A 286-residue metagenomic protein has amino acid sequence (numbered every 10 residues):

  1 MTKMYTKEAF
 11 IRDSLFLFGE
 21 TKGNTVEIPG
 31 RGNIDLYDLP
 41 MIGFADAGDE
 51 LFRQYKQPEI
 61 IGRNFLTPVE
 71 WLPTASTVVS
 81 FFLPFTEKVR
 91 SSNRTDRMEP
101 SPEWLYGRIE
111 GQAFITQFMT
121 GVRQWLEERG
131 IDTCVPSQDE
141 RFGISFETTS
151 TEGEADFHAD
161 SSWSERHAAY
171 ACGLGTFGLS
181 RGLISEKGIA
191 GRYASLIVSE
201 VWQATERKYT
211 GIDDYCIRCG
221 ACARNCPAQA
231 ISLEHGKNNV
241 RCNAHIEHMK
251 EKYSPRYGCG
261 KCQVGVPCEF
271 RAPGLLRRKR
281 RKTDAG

Functional and structural regions predicted by a protein language model:
M1-G107: Non-catalytic, usually N-terminal nucleic-acid engagement modules in DNA/RNA processing proteins
E99-G286: Catalytic cores of enzyme domains
